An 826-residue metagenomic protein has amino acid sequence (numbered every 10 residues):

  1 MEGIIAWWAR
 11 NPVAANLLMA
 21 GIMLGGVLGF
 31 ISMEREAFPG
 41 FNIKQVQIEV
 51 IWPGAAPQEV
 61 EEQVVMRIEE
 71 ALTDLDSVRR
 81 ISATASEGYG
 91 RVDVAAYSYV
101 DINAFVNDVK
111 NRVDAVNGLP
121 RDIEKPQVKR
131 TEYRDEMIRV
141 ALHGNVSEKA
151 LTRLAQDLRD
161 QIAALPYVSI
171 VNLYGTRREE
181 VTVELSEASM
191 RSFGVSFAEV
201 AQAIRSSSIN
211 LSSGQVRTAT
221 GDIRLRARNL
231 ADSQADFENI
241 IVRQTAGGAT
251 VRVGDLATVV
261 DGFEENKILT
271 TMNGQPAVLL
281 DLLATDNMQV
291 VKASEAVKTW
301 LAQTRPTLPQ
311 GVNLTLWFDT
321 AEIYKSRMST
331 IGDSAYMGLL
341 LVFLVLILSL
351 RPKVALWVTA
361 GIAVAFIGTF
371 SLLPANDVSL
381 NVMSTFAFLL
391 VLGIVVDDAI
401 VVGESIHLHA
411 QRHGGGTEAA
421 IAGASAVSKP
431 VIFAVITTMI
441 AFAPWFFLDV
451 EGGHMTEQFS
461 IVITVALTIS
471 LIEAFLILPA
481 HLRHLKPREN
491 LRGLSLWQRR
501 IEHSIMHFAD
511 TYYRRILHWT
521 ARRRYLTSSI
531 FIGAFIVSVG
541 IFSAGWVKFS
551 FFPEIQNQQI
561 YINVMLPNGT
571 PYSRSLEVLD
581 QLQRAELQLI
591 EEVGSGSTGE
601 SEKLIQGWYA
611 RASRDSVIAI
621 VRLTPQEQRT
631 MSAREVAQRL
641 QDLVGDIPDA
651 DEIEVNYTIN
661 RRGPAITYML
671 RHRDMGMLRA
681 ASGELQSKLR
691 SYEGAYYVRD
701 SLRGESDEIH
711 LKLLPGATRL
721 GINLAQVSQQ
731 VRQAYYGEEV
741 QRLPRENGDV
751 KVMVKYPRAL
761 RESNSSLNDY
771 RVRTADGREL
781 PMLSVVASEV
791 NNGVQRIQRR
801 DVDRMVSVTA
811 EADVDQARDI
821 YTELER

Functional and structural regions predicted by a protein language model:
M1-D108, R112, V116, K267-E627 (+3 more regions): Hydrophobic regular secondary-structure detector
N16, M23-S32, Q63-R80, D93-E179 (+10 more regions): Surface-exposed amphipathic alpha-helical segments in non-transmembrane regions that serve as interaction surfaces
E180-T182, M190, I400: Alpha-helical scaffold elements that line and support the substrate/ligand-binding pocket of soluble hydrolases
T182, S706-L713: Solvent-exposed, charged amphipathic helical/linker segments at domain boundaries
S189-R191, E265, T570-P571, S575 (+1 more regions): PDZ/PDZ-like domain micro-motif
